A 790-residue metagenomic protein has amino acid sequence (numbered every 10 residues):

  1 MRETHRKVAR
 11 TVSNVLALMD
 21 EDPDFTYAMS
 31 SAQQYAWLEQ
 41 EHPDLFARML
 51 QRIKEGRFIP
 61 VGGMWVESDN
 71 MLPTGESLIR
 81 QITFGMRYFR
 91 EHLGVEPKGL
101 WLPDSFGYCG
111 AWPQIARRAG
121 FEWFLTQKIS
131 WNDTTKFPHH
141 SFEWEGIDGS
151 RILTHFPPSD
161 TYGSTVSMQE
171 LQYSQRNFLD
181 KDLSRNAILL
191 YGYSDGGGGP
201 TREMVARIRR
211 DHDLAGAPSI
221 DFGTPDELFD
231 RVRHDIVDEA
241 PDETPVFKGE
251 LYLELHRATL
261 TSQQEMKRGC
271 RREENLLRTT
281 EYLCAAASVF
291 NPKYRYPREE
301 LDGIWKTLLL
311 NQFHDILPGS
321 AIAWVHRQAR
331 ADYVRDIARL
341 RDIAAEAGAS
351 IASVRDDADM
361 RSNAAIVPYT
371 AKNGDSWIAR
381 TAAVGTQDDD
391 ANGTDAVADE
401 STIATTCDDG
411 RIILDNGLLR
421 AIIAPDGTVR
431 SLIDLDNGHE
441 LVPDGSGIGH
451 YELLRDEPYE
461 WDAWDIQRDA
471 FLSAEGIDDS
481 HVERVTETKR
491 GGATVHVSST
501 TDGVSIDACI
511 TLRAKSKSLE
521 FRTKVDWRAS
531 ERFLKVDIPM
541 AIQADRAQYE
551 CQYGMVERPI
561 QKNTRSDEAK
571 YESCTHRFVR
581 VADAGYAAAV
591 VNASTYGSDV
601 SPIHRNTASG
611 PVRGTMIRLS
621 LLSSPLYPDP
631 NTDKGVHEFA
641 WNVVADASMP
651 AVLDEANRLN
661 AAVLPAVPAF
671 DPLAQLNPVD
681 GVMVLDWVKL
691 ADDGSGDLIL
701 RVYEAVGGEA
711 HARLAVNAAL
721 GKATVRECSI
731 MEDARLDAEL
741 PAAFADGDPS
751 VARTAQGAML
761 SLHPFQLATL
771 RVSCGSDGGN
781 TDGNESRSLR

Functional and structural regions predicted by a protein language model:
M1, S150-R355, G585-P668: Catalytic grooves of carbohydrate-active enzymes
M1-R80, F89-E91, L251, R278-T279: N-terminal catalytic cores of secreted or lumenal carbohydrate-active enzymes
P43-G63, P113-F137, E143-I152: Acidic, His- and aromatic-enriched active-site or binding-groove loops in soluble protein domains that engage sugars
N70-Y88, P158-L179, D469: Alpha-helical scaffold elements lining the catalytic groove of polysaccharide deacetylases
L78-A111, R118, S174-I188: CE4/NodB-like, metal-dependent polysaccharide N-deacetylase domain that modifies extracellular/periplasmic N-acetylated
G85, L100, A116, T224 (+3 more regions): Conserved, mostly hydrophobic/aromatic
L93-P138, G198-M204: Catalytic domains of cell-wall/extracellular-matrix polysaccharide-remodeling enzymes, centered on de-N-acetylation
W112-R117, W131, H140-S141, F156 (+3 more regions): C-terminal (or distal) subdomains of carbohydrate-active enzymes
